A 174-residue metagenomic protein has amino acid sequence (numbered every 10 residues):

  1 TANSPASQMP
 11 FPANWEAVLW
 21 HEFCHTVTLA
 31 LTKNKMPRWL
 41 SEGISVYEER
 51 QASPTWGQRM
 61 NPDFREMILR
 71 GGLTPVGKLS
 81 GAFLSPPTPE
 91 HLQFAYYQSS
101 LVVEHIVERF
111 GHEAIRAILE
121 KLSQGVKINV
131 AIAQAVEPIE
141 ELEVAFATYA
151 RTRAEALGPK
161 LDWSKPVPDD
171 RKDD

Functional and structural regions predicted by a protein language model:
T1-A2, A13-N14, V18, T32-D173: Acidic/His/Gly-enriched intrinsically disordered linker/tail segments that often contain short helix/coil "MoRF-like"
S4-A6: Short, histidine-centered active-site or binding-site loop motifs used for metal coordination, general acid-base
Q8-P10: Catalytic cores of extracellular degradative/oxidative enzymes
H21, H25: Histidine-centered divalent metal-coordination motifs
T26-A30: Short alpha-helical functional segments enriched in proximate histidine and acidic residues
